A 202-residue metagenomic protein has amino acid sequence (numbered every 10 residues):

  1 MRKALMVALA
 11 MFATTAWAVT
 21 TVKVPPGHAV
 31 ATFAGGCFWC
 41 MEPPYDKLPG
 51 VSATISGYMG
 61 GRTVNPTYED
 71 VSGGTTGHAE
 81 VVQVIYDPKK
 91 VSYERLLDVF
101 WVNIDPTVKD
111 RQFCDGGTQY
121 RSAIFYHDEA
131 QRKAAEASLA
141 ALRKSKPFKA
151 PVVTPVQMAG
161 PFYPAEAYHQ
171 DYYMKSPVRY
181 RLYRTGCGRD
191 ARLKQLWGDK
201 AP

Functional and structural regions predicted by a protein language model:
R2, W17-P202: Flexible coil/turn and secondary-structure edge motifs
K3-T15: Bacterial N-terminal signal peptides
